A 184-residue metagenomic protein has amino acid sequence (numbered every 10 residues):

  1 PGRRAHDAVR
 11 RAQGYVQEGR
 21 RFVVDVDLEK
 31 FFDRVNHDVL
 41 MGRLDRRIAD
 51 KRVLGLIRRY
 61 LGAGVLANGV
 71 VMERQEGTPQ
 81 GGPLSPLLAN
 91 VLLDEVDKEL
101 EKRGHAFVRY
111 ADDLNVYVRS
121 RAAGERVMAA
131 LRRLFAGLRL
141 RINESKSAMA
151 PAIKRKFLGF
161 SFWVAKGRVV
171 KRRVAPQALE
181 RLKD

Functional and structural regions predicted by a protein language model:
G2-F157: Conserved polymerase palm-domain catalytic core
F160: Flexible glycine/proline-rich, aromatic-decorated loop/lid segments
W163-D184: Basic, alpha-helical interaction scaffolds
